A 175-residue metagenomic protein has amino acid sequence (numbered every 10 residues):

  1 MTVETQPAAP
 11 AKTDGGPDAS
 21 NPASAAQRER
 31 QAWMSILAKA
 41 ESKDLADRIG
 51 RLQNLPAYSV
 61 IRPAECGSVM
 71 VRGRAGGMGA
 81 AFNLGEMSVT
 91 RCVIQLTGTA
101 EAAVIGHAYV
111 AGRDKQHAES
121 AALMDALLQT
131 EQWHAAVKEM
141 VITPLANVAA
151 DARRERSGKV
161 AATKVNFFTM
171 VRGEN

Functional and structural regions predicted by a protein language model:
M1-P56: Charge-rich, low-complexity N-terminal segments
W33-I36, L45-I49, L123, V137-V141 (+1 more regions): Generic structural signal of hydrophobic/aromatic residues within well-ordered alpha-helices of folded domains
G50-A102, A108-V110: Structured beta-strand/loop patches that form or line metal/cofactor-binding pockets in enzymes
E86-S88, A121, K159-A161: A short, structural micro-pattern
C92, K115, M170-R172: Short capping/connector residues at structural and topological boundaries
A100, D114, G173-N175: Residues that cap or initiate secondary-structure elements
A102-T143: A hydrophobic, small-residue-rich beta->alpha segment in the mid-to-C-terminal subdomain of diverse proteins
Q129-N175: Cysteine/selenocysteine-centered motifs that mediate thiol-based redox chemistry or coordinate metal-sulfur cofactors
